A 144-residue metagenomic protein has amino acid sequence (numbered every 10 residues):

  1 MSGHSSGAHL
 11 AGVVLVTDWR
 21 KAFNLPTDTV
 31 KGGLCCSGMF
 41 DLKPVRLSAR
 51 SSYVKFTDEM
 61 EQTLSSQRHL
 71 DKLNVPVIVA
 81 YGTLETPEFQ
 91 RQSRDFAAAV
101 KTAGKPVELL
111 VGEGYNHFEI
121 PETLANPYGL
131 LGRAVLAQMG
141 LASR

Functional and structural regions predicted by a protein language model:
M1-R144: Alpha/beta-hydrolase superfamily serine-hydrolase fold, recognizing
